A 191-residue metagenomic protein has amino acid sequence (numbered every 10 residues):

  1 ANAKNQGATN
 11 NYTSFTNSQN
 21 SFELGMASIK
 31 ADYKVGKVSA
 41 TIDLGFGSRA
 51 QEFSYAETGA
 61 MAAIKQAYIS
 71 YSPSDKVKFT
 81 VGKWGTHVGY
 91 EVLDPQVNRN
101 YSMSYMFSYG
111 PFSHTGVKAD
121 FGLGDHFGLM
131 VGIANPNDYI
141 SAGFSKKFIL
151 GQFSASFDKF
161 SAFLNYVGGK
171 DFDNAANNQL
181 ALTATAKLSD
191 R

Functional and structural regions predicted by a protein language model:
A1-N5, N11-D138, S145-I149, S154-S161: Outer membrane beta-barrel
K146, G151-R191: Detector for outer-membrane/organellar transmembrane beta-barrel domains, recognizing the amphipathic beta-strand
